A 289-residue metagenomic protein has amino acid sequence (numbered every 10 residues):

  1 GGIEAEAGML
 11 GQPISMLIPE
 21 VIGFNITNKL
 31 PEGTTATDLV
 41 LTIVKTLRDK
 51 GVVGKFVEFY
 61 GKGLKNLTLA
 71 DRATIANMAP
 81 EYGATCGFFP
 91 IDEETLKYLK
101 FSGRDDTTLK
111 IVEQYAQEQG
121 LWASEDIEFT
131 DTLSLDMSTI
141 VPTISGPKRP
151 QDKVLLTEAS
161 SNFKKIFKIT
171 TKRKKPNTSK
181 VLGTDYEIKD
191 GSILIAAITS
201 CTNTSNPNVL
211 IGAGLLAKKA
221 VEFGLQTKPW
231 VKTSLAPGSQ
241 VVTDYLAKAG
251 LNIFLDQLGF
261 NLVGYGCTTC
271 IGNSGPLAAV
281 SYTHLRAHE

Functional and structural regions predicted by a protein language model:
G1-E4, D71-F88, I195-G212, C267: Conserved phosphate/anionic-ligand binding catalytic regions in large, soluble enzymes, centered on
G2-I18, A36-V52, I75-A76, E81 (+3 more regions): Structured alpha-helical segments in the cores of large, soluble enzyme domains
E6-V53, G238-N252, D256, L262-T268 (+1 more regions): A structural-propensity feature for long, helix-poor, extended segments
P19-F24, V57-Y60, P90-E93, Q226-P237: Beta-strand segments within the central parallel beta-sheet cores of soluble alpha/beta enzyme folds
L67-A73, P80-F167: Terminal amphipathic helices with adjacent charged low-complexity linkers/tails
L67-A76, L99-T107, T204-L210, V241-N252 (+1 more regions): Short glycine/threonine-rich loop-to-helix capping motif typified by GTGT followed within a few residues by an Asp-Pro
S138-G250: Non-catalytic terminal/interface segments that mediate subunit docking, oligomerization, and allosteric communication
T283-E289: Conserved small/polar residues in nucleotide/adenosyl-binding loops
